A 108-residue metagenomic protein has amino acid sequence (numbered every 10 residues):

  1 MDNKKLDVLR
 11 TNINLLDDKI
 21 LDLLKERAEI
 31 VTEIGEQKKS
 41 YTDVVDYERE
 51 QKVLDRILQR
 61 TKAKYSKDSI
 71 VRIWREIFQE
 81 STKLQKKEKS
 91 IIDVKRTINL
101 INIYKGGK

Functional and structural regions predicted by a protein language model:
M1-K108: Domain-level signature for soluble enzymes in the chorismate/prephenate branch of the shikimate pathway
